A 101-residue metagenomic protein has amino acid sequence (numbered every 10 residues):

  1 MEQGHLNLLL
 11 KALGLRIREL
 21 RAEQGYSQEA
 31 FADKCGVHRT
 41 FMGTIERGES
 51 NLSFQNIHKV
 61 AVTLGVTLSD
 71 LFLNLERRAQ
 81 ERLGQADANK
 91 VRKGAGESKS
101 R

Functional and structural regions predicted by a protein language model:
M1-A22: A short, Lys/Arg-rich alpha-helix, primarily the initiator
R18, E29, H58: Residues within the helices of the helix-turn-helix
A22, D33, V62: Alpha-helical residues within the helix-turn-helix
G25-T44: Short alpha-helical DNA-recognition segment
R47: Recognition helix of helix-turn-helix DNA-binding domains
Q55-D70: DNA major-groove recognition helix of helix-turn-helix/homeodomain DNA-binding modules
L73-R101: Short, charged recognition helix plus adjacent turn of helix-turn-helix-like nucleic-acid-binding domains
